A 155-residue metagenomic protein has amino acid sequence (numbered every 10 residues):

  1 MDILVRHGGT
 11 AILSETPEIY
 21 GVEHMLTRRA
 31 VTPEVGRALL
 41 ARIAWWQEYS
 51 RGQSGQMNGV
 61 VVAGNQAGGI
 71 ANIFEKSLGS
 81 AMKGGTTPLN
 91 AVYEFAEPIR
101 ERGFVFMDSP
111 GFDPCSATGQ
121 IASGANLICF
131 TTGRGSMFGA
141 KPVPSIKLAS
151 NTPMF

Functional and structural regions predicted by a protein language model:
M1-F155: Anaerobic metallocofactor- and corrinoid-dependent redox/one-carbon enzyme cores, especially those from methanogenesis
